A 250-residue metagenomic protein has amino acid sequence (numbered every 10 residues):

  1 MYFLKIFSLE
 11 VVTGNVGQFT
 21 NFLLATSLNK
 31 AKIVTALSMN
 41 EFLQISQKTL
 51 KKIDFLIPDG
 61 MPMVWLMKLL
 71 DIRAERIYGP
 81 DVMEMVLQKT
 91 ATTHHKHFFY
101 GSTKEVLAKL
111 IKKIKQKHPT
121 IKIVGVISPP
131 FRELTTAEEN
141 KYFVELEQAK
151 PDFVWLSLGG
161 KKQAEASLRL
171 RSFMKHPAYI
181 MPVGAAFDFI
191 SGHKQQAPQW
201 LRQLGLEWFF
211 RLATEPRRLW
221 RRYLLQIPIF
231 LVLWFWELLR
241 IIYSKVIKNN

Functional and structural regions predicted by a protein language model:
M1-D81: N-terminal nucleotide/polyanion-binding subdomain common to many enzyme families
A31, H95, K175-Y179: A short helix->loop->beta-strand "cap" motif at the edges of active sites that frequently abuts
S38-F42, L158-Q163, A186-F187: Short glycine-rich anion-binding loops that position phosphate/pyrophosphate groups of nucleotides and phosphorylated
V64-E145, A149-K150: Conserved beta-alpha
V64-L69, Q196-N250: A transmembrane-helix-recognition feature enriched in membrane-embedded lipid enzymes and envelope glyco-/phospholipid
I111, A164-F173: Short Gly/Thr/Asp-enriched flexible loops that form oxyanion-binding sites at enzyme active sites
S128-L134, H176-T214: Short, flexible loop segments at boundaries between secondary-structure elements
L146, K150-G160, S167: Proline-aspartate-enriched helix->loop->beta-strand connector
